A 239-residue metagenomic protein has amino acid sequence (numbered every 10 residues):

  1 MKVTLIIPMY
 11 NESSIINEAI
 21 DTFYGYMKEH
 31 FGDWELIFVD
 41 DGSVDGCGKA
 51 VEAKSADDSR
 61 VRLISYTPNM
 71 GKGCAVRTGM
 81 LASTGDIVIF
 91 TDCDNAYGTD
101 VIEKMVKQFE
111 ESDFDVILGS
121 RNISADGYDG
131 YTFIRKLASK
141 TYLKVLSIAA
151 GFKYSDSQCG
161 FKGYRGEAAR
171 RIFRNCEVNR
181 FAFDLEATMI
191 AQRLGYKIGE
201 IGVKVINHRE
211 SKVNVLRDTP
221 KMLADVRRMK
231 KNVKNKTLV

Functional and structural regions predicted by a protein language model:
K2-T4, E35, E186: Cell-envelope/extracellular polymer assembly enzymes that use nucleotide-activated donors
E12-I15, S43, K72, G98: Donor nucleotide-sugar binding loop of glycosyltransferases
E12-M27: Short, well-formed alpha-helical segments that are part of the catalytic scaffolds of diverse glycosyltransferases
W34-I37, G48-A82: Conserved donor nucleotide-binding strand/loop of the catalytic core
D40-K49, N95: A conserved acidic beta->alpha catalytic loop
Y66-A82, T99-F181, H208-A224, T237: Acceptor/aglycone-binding surface of glycosyltransferases and processive sugar-polymer synthases
V88: Short aromatic/hydrophobic "clamp" motif used to bind/position activated sugar donors
K153, V178-N179, T188-I206: Catalytic donor-sugar/metal-binding loop of nucleotide-sugar-dependent glycosyltransferases
